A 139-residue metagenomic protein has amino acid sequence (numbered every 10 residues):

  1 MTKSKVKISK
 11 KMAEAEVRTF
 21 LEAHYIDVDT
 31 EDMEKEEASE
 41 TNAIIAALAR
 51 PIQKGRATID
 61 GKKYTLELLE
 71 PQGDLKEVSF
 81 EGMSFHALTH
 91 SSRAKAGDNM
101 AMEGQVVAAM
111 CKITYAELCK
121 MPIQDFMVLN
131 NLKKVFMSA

Functional and structural regions predicted by a protein language model:
M1-E77, G82-R93, A116, M121-A139: Charged interaction scaffolds used for protein-protein
H86-M110: A hydrophobic, small-residue-rich beta->alpha segment in the mid-to-C-terminal subdomain of diverse proteins
